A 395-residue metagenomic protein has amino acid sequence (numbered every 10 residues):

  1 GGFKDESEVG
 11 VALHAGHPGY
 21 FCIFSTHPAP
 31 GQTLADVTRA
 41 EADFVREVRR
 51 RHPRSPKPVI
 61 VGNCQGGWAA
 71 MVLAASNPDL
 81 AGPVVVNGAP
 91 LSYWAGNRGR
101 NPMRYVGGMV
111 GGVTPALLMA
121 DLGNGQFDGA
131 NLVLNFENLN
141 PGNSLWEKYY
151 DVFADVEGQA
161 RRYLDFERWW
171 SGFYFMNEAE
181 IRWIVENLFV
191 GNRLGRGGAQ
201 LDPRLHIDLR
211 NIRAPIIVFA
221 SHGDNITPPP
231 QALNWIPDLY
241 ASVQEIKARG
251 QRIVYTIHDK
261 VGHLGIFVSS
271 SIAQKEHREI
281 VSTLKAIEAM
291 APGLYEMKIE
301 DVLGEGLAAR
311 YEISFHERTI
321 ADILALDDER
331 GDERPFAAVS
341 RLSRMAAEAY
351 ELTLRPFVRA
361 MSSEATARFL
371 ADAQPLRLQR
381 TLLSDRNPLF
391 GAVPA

Functional and structural regions predicted by a protein language model:
G1-P28: Short, surface-exposed "cap/lid" segments of acyl-processing enzymes
F21-D36, I266-F267: Glycine-rich "HGGG/HGxG" loop immediately N-terminal to the catalytic nucleophile of the alpha/beta-hydrolase
S25, F189, R193-A214, P228-A395: Alpha/beta-hydrolase-fold serine-hydrolase catalytic core, especially in secreted/extracellular enzymes
G31-H52: Alpha/beta-hydrolase active-site loop
R50, R54, A70-R182, Y311 (+1 more regions): Alpha/beta-hydrolase-fold enzymes
I60-G62, N87, F219: Short beta-strand immediately N-terminal to the catalytic nucleophile in serine-hydrolase-like folds
V61-A70: Gly/Ala-rich beta-loop-alpha elbow adjacent to hydrolase catalytic centers
I212, I217-A220, D224: Short beta-strand/loop motif that positions the catalytic acidic residue of the alpha/beta-hydrolase fold
